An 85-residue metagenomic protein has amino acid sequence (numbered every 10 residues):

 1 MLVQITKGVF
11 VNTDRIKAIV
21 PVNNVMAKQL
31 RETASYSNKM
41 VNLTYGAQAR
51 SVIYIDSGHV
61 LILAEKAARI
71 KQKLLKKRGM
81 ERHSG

Functional and structural regions predicted by a protein language model:
M1-G85: Eukaryotic intrinsically disordered, low-complexity regulatory linkers and tails enriched in Ser/Thr/Pro
